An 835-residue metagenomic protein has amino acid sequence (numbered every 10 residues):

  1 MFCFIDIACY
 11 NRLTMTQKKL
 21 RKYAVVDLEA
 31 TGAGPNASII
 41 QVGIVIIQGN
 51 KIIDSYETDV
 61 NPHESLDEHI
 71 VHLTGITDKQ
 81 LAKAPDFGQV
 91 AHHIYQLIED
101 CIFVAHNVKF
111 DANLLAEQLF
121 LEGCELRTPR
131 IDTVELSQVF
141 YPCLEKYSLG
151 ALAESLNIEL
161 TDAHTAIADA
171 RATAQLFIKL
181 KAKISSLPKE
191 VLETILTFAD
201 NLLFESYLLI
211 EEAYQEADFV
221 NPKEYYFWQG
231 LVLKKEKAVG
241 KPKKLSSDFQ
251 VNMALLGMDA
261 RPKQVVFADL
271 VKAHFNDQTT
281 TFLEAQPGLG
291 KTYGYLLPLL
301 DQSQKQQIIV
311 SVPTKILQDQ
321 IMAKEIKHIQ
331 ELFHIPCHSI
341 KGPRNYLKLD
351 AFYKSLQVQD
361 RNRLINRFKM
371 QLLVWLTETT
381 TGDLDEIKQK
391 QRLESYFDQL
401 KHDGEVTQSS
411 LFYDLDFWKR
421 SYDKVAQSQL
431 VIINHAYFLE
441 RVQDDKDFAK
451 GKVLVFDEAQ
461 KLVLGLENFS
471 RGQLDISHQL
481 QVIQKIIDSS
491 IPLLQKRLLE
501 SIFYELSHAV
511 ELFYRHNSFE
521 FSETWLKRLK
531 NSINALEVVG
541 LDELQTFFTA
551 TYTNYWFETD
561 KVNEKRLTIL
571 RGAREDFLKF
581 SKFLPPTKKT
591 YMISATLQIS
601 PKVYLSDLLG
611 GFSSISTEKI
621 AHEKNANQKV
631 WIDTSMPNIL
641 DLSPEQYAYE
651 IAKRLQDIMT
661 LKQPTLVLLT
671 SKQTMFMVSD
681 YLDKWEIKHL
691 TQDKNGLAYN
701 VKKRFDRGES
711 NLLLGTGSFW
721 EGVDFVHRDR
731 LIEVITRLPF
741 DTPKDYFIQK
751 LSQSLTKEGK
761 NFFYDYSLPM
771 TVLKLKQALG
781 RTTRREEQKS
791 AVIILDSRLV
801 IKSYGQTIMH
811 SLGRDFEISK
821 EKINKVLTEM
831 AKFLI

Functional and structural regions predicted by a protein language model:
F2-K18, K179-F249: Acidic two-metal-ion nuclease catalytic site recognized across multiple nuclease folds, prominently DnaQ/RNase D-T
R12, T16-T128, P142-L160, H164: Conserved non-catalytic scaffold segment of RNase H-like nuclease domains
I102-K109, N113-Q118, S148-E211, V792-I794: Acidic, Mg2+-coordinating catalytic module of metal-dependent nucleases/exonucleases that use a two-metal-ion mechanism
D248-Q250, Q306, K315-S428: A substrate-engagement module of RecA-like helicase motors
N276-L297: Walker A/P-loop
G404-L430, H435-N534, L597-L609, K744: Signature of the SF2 helicase/ATPase Hel1-core->accessory helical subdomain module
E405-A426, D445, N534-L642, T716: A contiguous, basic/glycine-rich beta-loop/short-helix subdomain that forms a polymer-engagement track
S635-S643, L697-D796: Conserved RecA-like P-loop NTPase helicase motor core
